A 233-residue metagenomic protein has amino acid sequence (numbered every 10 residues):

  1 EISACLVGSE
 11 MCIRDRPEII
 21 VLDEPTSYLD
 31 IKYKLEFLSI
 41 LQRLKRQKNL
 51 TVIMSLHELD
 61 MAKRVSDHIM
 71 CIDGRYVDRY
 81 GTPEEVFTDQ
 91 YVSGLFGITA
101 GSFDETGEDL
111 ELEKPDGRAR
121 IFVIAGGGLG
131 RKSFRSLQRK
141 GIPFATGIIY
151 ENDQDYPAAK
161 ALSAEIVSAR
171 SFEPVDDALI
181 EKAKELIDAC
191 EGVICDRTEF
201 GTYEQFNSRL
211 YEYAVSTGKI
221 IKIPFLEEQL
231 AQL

Functional and structural regions predicted by a protein language model:
E1-G8, I13: Single conserved hydrophobic/aromatic residue that forms the stacking wall/gate of nucleotide- or nucleobase-binding
R14-E18: A short, proline-enriched helix->beta-strand linker immediately N-terminal to the Walker B motif in ABC-type P-loop
I20-E24: Catalytic Walker B motif of ABC-type/P-loop ATPase nucleotide-binding domains
L35-Q47: Helical segment within the ABC ATPase nucleotide-binding domain
L56-H57: H-loop/switch region of ABC-family ATPase nucleotide-binding domains
A62-R64: A short, surface-exposed alpha-helical micro-motif characterized by mixed small hydrophobic and charged/polar residues
M70, G74-E85: Conserved switch/coupling elements of ABC/ABC-like ATPase nucleotide-binding domains
F96-A178, C195-R197, G201-E204, I221-L233: ABC ATPase nucleotide-binding domains
